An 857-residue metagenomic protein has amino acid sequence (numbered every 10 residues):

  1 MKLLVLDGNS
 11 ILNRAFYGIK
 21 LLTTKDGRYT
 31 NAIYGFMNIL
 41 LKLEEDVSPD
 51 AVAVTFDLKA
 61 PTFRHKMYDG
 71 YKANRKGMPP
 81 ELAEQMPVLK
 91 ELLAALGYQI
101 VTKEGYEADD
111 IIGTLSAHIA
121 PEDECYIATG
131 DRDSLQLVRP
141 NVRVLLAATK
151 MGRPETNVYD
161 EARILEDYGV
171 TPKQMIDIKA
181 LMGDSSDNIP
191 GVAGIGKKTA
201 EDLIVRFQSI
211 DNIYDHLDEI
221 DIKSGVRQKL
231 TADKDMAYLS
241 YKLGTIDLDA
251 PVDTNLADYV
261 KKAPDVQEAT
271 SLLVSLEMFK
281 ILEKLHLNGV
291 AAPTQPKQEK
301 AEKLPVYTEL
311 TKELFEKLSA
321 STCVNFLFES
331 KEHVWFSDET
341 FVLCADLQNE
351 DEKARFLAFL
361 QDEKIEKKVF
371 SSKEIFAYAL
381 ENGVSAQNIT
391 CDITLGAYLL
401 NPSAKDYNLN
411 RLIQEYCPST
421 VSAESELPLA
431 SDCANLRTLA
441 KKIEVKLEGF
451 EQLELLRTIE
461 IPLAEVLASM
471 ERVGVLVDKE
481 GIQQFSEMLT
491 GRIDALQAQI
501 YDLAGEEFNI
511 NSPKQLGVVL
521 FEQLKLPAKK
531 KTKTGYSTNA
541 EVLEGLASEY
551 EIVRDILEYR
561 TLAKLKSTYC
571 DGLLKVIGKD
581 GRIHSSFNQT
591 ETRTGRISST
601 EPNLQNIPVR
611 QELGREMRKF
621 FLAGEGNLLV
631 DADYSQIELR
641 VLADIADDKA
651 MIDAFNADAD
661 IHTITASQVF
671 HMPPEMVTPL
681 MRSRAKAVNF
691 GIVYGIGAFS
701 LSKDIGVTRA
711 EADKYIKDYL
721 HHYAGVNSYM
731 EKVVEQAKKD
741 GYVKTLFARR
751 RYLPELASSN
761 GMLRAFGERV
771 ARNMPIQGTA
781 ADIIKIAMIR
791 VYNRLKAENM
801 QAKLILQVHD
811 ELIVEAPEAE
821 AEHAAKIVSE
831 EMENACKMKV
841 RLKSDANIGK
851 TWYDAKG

Functional and structural regions predicted by a protein language model:
L3-L4, G8, R14-A53, D69-G70 (+5 more regions): Conserved RNase H-like, two-metal-ion catalytic cores of nucleic-acid enzymes
T23, A73-V252: Extended two-metal-dependent nuclease catalytic cores across DNA- and RNA-processing enzymes
Q99, M151-K179, E299-E302, S337-G449 (+2 more regions): Active-site-proximal helix-loop-helix substrate-binding element of RNase H-like nuclease domains
D233-K353, Q361, I365-E366, F370 (+8 more regions): Conserved "right-hand" nucleotidyltransferase catalytic core of DNA-directed polymerases
S337, A397-A423, P428-A430, N435 (+1 more regions): Function-dense linear segments that define catalytic or interfacial modules in macromolecule-processing proteins
L447-I459, L463, I783, A787-V808 (+1 more regions): Active-site palm subdomain of RNA-directed nucleic acid polymerases
R472, C570, H584-S585, Q589-T592 (+4 more regions): Conserved catalytic core of nucleic-acid polymerases
G491-A498, D502-R554, H721-R769, N773-P775 (+2 more regions): C-terminal polymerase-core module
